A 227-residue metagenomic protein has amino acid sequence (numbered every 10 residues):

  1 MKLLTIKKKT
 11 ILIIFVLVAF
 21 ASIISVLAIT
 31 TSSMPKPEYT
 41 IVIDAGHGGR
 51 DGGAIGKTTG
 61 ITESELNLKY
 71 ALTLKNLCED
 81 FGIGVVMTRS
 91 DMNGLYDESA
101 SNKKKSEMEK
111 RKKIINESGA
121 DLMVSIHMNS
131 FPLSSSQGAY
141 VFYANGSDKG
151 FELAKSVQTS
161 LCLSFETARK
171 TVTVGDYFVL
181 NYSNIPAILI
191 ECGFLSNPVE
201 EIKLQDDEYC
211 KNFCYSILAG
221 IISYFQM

Functional and structural regions predicted by a protein language model:
M1-L17: N-terminal Sec-pathway targeting helices
A19-I29: Hydrophobic alpha-helical membrane-insertion segments, chiefly the h-region of N-terminal signal peptides
I29-V42, H47-E152: Catalytic-core regions of hydrolytic enzymes
G49, G94, L163, L195-S196: Active-site/binding-pocket entry motifs
I55, S118, S125, P132 (+1 more regions): Active-site-adjacent mobile loop/cap segments within catalytic or ligand-binding domains
L68-A71, K75, K112, F151-Q158 (+4 more regions): Extracytoplasmic/secreted envelope proteins and their assembly/folding machinery, especially bacterial periplasmic
K149-T173: Active-site-adjacent substrate-binding region of metalloamidase/peptidase-like peptide-processing proteins
